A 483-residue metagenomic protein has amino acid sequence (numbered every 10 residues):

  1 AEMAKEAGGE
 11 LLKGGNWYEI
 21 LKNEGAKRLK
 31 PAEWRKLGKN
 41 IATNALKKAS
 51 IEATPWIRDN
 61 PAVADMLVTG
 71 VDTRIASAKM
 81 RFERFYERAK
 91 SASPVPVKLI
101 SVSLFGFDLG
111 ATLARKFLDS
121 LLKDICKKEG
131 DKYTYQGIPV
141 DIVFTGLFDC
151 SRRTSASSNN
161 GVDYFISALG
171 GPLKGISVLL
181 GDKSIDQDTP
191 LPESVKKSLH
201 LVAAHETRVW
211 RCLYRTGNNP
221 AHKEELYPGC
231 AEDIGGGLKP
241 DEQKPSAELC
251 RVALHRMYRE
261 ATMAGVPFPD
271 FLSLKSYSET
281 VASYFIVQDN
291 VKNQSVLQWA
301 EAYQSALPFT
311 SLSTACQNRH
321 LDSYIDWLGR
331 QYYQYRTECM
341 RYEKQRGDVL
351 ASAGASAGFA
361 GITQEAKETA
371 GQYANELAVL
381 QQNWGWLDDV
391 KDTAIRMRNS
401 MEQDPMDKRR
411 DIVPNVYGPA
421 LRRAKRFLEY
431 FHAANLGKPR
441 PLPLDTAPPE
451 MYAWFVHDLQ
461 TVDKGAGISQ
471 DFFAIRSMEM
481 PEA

Functional and structural regions predicted by a protein language model:
A1-A483: Active-site- or binding-pocket-proximal scaffold segments within functional domains
